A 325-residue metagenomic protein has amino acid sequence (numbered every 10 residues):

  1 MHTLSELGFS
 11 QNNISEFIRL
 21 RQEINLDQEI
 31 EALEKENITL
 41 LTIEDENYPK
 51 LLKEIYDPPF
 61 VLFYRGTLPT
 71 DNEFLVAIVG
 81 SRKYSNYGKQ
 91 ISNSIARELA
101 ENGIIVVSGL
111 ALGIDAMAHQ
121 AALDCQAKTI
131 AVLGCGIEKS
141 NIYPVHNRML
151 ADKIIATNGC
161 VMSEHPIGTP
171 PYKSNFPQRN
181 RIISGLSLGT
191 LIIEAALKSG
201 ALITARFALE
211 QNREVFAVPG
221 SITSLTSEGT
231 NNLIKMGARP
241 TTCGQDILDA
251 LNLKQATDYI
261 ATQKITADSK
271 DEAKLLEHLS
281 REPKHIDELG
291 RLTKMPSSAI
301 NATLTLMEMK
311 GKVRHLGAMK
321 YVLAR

Functional and structural regions predicted by a protein language model:
M1-D57: N-terminal positively charged helical leader segments and presequences
E34-E36, L40-R325: Glycine-biased, small-residue-rich flexible motifs in mid-sequence functional cores and linkers
